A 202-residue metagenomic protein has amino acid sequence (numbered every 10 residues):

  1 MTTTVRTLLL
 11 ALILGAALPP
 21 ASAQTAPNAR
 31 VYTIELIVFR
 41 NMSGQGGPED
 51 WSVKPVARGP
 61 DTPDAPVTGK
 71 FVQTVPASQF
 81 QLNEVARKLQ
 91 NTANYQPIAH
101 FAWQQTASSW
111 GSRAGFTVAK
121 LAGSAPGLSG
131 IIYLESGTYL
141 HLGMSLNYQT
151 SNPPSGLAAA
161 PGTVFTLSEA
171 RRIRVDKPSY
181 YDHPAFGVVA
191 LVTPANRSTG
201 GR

Functional and structural regions predicted by a protein language model:
M1-L9: Bacterial N-terminal signal peptides that target proteins for export
A17-P20: N-terminal signal peptide c-region/cleavage motif recognized by signal peptidases
A23-I173: Extended, low-hydrophobicity segments enriched in charged/polar residues
T166-R202: C-terminal partner/receptor-binding element of secreted or periplasmic proteins
